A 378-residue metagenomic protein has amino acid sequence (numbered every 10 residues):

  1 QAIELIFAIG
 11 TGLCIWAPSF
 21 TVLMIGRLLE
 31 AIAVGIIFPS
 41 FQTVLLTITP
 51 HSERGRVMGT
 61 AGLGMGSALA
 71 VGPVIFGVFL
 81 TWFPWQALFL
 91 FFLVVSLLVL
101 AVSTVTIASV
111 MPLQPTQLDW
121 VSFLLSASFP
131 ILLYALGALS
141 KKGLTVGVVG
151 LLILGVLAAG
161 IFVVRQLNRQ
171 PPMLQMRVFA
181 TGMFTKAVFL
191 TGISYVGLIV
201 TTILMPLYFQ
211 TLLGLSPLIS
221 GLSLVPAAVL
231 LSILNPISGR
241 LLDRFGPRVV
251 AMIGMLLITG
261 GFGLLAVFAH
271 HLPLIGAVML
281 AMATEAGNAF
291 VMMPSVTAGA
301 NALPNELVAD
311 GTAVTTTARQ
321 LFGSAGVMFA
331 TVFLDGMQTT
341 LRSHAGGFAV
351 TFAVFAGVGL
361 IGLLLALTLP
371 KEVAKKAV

Functional and structural regions predicted by a protein language model:
Q1-V121, H271: Helix-loop-helix hairpins in multi-pass membrane proteins, especially solute transporters
I3-L5, G10, V22, F41-Q42 (+7 more regions): 12-transmembrane solute porter fold
L13, L98-T106, I131-L136, L157-R165 (+4 more regions): Residue-level signal for alpha-helical transmembrane segments in multi-pass membrane proteins
L28-A31, W120, V156, R244 (+1 more regions): Generic detector of well-ordered alpha-helical packing
T81-L190, A356: Hydrophobic transmembrane-helix bundles of small-molecule transporters
A374-V378: Short, charged juxtamembrane terminal tails flanking transmembrane helices
